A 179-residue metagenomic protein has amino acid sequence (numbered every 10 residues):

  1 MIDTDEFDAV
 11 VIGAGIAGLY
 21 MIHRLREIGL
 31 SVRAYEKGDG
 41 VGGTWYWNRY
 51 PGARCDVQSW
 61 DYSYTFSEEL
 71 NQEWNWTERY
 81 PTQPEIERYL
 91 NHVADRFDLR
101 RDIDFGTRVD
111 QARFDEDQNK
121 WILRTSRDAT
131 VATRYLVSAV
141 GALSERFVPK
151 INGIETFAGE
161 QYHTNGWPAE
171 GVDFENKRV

Functional and structural regions predicted by a protein language model:
I2-T4, T130, D173: Short, flexible hinge/linker loops that cap or flank conserved catalytic cores
E6-A34: N-terminal Rossmann-like FAD-binding beta1-loop-alpha1 element of flavoenzymes
F7, L30, R134, N176-V179: Nucleotide donor/acceptor-binding cores
I22-R24, Y46-W47, V148-N152: Short amphipathic alpha-helical segments
R26-Y50: Glycine-rich FAD pyrophosphate-binding loop
Y46-Y89: Glycine-rich active-site loop/strand segments that organize a redox cofactor
E69-W76, T82, I86, V140-V179: Glycine-rich dinucleotide-binding loop and its adjacent helix/turn
T77-A142: Feature captures the FAD/FMN-dependent oxidoreductase FAD-binding
